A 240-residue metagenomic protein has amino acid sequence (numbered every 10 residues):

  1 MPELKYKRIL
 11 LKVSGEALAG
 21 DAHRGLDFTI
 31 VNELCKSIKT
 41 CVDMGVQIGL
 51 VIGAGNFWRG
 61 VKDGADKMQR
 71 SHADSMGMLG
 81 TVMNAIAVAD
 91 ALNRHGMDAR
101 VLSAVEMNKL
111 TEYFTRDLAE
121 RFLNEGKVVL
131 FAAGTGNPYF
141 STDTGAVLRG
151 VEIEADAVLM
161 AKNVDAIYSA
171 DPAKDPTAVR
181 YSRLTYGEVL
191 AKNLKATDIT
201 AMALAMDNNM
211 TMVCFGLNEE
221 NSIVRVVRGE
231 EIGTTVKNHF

Functional and structural regions predicted by a protein language model:
M1-F240: C-terminal catalytic "cap/lid" subdomain
